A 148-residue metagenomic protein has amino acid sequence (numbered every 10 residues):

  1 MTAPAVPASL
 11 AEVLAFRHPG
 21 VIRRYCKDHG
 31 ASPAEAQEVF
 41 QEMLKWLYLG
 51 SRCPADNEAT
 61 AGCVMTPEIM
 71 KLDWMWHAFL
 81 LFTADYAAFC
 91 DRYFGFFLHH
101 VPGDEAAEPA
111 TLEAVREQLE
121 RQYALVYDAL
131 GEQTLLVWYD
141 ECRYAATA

Functional and structural regions predicted by a protein language model:
M1-A148: Intrinsically disordered, low-complexity, repeat-rich regions that form long N- or C-terminal tails or large
